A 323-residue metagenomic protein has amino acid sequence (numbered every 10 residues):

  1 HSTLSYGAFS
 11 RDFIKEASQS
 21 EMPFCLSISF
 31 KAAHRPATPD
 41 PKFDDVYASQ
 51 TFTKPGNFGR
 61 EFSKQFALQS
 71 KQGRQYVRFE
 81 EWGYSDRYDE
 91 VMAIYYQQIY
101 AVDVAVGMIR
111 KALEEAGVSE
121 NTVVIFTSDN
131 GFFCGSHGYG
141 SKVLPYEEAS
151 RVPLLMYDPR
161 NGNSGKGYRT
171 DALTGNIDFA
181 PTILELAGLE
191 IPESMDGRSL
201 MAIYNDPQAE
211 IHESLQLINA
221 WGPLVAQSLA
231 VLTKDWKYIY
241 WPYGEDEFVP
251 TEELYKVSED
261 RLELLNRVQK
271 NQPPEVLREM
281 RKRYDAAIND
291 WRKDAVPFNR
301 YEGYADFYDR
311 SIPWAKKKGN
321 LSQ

Functional and structural regions predicted by a protein language model:
H1-Y6, R60-K64, D89-A101, S141-V152 (+4 more regions): A short beta-strand-to-alpha-helix junction
L4-K64, E114-V123, C134, Y240 (+2 more regions): Active-site regions of oxyanion-processing enzymes, predominantly non-cytosolic
G7-S18, R60, F79-T122, L186: A long, amphipathic alpha-helix that forms part of the scaffold/cap immediately adjacent to metal-dependent active
M22, Q75-E90, I94, Q98 (+2 more regions): Long, internal low-complexity/basic segments
F24-S29, V123-T127, L154-M156, L215-L217 (+1 more regions): Structural recognition of the beta-strand scaffold that forms the well-ordered cores of secreted hydrolase catalytic
H34-G83, Y308-S322: Core domains of carbohydrate- and sulfate-ester-processing enzymes
P36-K42, V46, K111-D171, G175 (+1 more regions): Histidine-centered active-site microenvironments of extracellular/periplasmic hydrolases and transferases
N130-S136, I177-A180, E185-L262, E275 (+4 more regions): C-terminal cap/loop subdomain of S1 sulfatases and analogous C-terminal strand-loop tails that border
